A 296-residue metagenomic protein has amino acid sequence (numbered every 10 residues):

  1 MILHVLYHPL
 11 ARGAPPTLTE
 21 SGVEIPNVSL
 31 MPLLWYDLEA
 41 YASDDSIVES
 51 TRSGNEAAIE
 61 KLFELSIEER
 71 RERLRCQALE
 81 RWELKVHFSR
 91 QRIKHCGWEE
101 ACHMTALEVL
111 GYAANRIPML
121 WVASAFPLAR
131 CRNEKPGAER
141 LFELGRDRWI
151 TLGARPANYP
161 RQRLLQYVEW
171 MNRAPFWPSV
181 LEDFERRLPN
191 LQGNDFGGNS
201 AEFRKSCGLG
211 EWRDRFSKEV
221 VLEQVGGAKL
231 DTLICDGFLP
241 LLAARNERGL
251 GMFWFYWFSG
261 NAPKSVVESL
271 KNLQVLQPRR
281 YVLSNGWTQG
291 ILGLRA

Functional and structural regions predicted by a protein language model:
H4-L128: Internal, well-ordered alpha/beta segment that forms a basic, Gly-enriched binding/recognition surface
R75-A296: Hydrophobic, aromatic-lined core segments that form the binding pocket/scaffold for planar heteroaromatic ligands
